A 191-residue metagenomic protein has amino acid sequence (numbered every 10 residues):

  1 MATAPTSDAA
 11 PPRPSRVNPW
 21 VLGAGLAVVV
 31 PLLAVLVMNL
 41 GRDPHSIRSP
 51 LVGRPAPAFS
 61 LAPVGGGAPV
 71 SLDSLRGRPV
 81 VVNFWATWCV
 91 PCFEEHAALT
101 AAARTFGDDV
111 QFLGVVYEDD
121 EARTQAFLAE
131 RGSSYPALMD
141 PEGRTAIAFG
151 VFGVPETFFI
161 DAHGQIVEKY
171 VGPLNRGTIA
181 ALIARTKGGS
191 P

Functional and structural regions predicted by a protein language model:
M1-A58, A62, P191: N-terminal targeting signals for export/organelle localization
N18, R78, A126-S134, M139-P191: Thiol/disulfide oxidoreductase modules built on the thioredoxin-like
A58, T87-E94, I147, E156: C-type cytochrome heme c attachment motif
F59, V70, F84-W85, F127 (+2 more regions): Conserved hydrophobic/aromatic "anchor" residues that stabilize well-ordered secondary structure elements
F59-V80: A short beta-strand-turn-helix
V81-V82, F112: Hydrophobic beta-strand anchors of alpha/beta hydrolase catalytic cores
N83-W88, Y117: Aromatic-flanked redox-active Cys/Sec active sites in thiol-based oxidoreductases, especially the WC-centered
F93-R131, P141-A148, A181: Structural microenvironment flanking redox-active thiols in thiol-disulfide oxidoreductases
